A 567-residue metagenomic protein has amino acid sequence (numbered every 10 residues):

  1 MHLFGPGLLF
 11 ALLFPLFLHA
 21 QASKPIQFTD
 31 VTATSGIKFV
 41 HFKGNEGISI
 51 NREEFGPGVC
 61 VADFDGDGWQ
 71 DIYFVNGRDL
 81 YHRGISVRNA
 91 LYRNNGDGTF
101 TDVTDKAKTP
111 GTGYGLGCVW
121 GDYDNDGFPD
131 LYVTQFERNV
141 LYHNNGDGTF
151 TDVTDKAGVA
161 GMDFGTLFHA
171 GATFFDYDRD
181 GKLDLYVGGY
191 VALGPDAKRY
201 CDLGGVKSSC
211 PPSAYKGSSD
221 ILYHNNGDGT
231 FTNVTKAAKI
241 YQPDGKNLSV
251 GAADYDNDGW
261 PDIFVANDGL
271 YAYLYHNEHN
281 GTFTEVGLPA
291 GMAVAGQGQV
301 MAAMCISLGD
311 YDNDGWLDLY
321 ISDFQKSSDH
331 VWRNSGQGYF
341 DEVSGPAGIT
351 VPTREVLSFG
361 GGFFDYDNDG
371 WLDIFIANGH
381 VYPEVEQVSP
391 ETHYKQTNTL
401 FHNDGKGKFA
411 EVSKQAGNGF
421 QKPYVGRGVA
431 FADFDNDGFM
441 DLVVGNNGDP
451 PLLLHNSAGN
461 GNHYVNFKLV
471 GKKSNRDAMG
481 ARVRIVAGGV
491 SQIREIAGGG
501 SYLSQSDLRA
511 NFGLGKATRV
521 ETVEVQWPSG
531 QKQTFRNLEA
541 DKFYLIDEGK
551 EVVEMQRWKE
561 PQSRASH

Functional and structural regions predicted by a protein language model:
Q21-Q27, N45, G348-V351, P390-T399 (+1 more regions): Gly/Ser/Thr/Pro-enriched helix-cap/hinge segments flanking short amphipathic alpha-helices
F28-V31, T99-K108, T149-M162, G229-Y241 (+3 more regions): Blade-edge beta-strand/turn elements of extracellular beta-propeller and related beta-sheet repeat scaffolds
I37-G58, I85, A107-V119, G158-T173 (+8 more regions): Repeat-based blade/solenoid architectures
G56-G66, R93, Y114-P129, H143 (+8 more regions): Beta-propeller blade termini
W69-N76, D126-Q135, L185-G189, D258 (+6 more regions): Hydrophobic beta-strand segments that make up the repeating blades of beta-propeller and related beta-repeat
V75-S86, G189-Y215, A377-H393: Short, conserved, GDST-rich strand-edge loop motifs in beta-rich repeat architectures
A90-N94, S218-N226, H276, W332-R333 (+1 more regions): Beta-propeller blade signature
V103-W120, T134-Y177, V187-S213, G217-S219 (+1 more regions): Asp-box/WD-like beta-propeller blade repeats and closely related beta-sheet repeat scaffolds
